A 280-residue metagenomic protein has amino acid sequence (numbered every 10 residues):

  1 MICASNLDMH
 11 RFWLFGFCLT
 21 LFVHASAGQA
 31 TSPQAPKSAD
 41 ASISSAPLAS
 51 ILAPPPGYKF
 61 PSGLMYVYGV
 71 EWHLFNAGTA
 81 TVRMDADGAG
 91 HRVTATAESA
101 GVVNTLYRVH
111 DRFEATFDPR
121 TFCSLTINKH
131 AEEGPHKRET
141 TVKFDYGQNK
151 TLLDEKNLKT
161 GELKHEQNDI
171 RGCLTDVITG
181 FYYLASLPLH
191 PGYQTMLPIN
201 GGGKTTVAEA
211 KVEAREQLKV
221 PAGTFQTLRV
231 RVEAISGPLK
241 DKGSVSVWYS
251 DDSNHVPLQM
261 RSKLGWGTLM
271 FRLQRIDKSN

Functional and structural regions predicted by a protein language model:
I2, A27-S32: N-terminal acidic, proline/glycine-rich, low-complexity intrinsically disordered segments
I2-F15: Bacterial N-terminal signal peptides that target proteins for export
W13-H24: Bacterial N-terminal signal peptides
A30-Y146, Y183-N280: Acidic, serine/threonine-rich low-complexity disordered tracts
R138-L184: Hydrophobic, well-structured mid-protein blocks that either form specific transmembrane helices
